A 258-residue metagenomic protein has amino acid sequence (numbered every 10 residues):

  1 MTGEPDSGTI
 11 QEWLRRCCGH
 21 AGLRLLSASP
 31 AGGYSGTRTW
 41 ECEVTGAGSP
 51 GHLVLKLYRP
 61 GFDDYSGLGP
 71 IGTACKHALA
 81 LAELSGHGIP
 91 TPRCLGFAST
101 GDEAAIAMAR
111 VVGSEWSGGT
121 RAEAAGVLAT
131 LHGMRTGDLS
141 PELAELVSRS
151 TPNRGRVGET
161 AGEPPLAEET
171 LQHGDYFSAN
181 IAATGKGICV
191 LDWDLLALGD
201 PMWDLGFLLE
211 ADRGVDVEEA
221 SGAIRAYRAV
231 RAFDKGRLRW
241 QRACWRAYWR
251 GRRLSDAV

Functional and structural regions predicted by a protein language model:
M1-A28: Juxta-kinase regulatory segment immediately upstream of eukaryotic protein kinase catalytic domains
S29-G33: Protein kinase glycine-rich loop
S35-V44, S49, L53-L55, A161-W203: Active-site acidic catalytic loop and adjacent metal/ATP-binding pocket of ATP-dependent phosphoryl transfer enzymes
G51-A98, W116-T130: A conserved alpha-helical element in kinase catalytic cores
F62, E115, I181, L198-D200 (+1 more regions): Conserved protein kinase catalytic core
S85, H132-T136, L209, R228-R231: Protein kinase-like catalytic domain
P92-I106, R110-L171, L195-L198: A cross-family kinase active-site recognition segment
M202-F233, W245-V258: Active-site activation/catalytic loop segments of kinase-like enzymes and analogous catalytic loops in related
